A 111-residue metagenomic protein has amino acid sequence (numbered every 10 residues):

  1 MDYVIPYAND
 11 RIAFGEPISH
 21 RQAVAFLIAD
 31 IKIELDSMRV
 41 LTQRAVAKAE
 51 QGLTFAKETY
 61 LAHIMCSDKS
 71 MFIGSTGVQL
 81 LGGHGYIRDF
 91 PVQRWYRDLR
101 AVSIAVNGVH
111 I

Functional and structural regions predicted by a protein language model:
M1-I111: Alpha-helical interface subdomain recognition
